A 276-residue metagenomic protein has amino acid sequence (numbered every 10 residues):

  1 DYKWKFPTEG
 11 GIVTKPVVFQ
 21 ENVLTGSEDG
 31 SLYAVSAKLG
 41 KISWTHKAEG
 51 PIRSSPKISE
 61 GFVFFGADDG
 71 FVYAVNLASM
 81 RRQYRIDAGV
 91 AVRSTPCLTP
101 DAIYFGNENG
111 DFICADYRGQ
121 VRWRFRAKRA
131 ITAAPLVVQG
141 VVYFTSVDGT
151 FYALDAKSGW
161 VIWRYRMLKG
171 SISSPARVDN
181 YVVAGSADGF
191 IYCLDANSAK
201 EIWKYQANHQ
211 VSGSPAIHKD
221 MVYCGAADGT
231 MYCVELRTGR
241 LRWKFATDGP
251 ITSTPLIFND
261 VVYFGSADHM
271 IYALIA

Functional and structural regions predicted by a protein language model:
D1-W4, L274-A276: Intrinsically disordered, low-complexity linker/propeptide segments enriched in Ser/Thr/Gly/Pro and acidic residues
Y2-F6, K41-H46, R81-I86, Q120-F125 (+3 more regions): A short beta-strand motif characteristic of beta-propeller blades
E9-Y33, H46-Y73, I86-I113, Y117 (+4 more regions): Repeat-blade elements of multi-bladed beta-propeller folds
S36-L39, N76-M80, D116-Q120, D155-S158 (+3 more regions): Short loop/turn segments that connect beta-strands within beta-propeller blades
L236, R240-T254: Short cationic/low-complexity microdomains
